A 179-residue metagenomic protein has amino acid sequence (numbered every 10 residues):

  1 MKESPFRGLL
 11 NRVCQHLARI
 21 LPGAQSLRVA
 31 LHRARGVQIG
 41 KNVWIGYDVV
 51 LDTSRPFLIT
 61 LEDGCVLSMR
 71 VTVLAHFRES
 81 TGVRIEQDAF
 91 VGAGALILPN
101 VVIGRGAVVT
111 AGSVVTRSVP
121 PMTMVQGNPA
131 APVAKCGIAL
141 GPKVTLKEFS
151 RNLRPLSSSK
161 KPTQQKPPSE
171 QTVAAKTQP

Functional and structural regions predicted by a protein language model:
K2-L51: Extended, small-residue-rich solenoid/repeat segments and analogous flexible loops that form exposed scaffolds
L27, G104, S150-L153: Short, intrinsically disordered low-complexity segments
H32-R33, V37-I39, V43-Q126, A130-P132: Structural signal for interior beta-strand "rungs" in well-ordered beta-sheet cores of soluble enzyme domains
S80-G92, L96-I97, N128-P179: C-terminal segments of enzyme domains that contribute to small-molecule binding surfaces
